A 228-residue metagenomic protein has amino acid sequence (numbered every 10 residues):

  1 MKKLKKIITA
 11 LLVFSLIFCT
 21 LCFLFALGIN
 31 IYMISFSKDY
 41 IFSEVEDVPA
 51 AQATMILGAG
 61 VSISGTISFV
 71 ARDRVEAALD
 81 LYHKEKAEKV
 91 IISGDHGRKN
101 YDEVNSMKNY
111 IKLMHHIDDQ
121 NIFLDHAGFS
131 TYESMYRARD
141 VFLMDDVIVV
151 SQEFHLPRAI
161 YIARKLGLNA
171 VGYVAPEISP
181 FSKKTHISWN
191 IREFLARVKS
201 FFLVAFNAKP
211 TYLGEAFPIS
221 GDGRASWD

Functional and structural regions predicted by a protein language model:
M1-L11, K86, M114, G223-D228: Short, Lys/Arg-enriched, disordered terminal segments
K3-E44: N-terminal type II signal-anchor transmembrane helix that functions as the membrane-insertion/stop-transfer segment
L4-K5, V48, V198: Extended hydrophobic leader/signal-anchor segments used for secretion and membrane insertion
G28-I191: A structural signal for short, hydrophobic/glycine-enriched beta-strand patches
I187-Y212: A transmembrane-helix-recognition feature enriched in membrane-embedded lipid enzymes and envelope glyco-/phospholipid
A208-D228: Short linear elements at protein peripheries
